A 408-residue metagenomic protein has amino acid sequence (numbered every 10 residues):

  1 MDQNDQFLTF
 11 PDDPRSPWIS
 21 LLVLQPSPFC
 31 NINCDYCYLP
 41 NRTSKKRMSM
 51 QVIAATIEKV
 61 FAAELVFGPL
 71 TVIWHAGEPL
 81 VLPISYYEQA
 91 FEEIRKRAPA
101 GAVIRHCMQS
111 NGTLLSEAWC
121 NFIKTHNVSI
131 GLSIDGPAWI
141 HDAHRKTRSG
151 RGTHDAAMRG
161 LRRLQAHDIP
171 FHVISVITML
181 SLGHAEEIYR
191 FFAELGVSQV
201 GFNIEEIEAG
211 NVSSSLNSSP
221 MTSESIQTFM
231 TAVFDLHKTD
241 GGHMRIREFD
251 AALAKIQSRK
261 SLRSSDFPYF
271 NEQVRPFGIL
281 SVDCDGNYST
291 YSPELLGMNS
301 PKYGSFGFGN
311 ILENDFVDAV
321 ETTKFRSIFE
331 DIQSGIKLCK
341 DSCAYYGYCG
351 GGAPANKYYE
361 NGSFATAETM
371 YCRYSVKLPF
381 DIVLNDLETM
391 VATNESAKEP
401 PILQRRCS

Functional and structural regions predicted by a protein language model:
D2-N121, T125-H126: Conserved alpha-helical substructure of the radical SAM core
I32-Y36, A138-D142, E208-S213: Short acidic/His/Gly/Ser-rich catalytic and metal-binding motifs that mark active-site loops of diverse hydrolases
L82-G201: Conserved AdoMet/S-adenosylmethionine-binding subsite of the radical SAM
R148-D155, R162, A166-D285, N299-F308: Radical SAM enzyme [4Fe-4S]-AdoMet core and its adjacent flexible, acidic and glycine-rich loops/tails across
Y291-S292: Short acidic/histidine-rich active-site segments
M298-S408: Flexible mid-to-C-terminal extensions adjoining Fe-S/redox cofactors in radical SAM and related proteins
